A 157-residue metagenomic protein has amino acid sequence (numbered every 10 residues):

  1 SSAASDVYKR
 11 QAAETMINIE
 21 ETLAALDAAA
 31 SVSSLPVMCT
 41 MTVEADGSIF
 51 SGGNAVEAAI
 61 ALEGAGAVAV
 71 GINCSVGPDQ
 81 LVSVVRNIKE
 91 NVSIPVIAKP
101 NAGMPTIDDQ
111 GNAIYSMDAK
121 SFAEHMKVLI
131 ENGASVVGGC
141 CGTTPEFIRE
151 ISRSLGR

Functional and structural regions predicted by a protein language model:
S1-Y8: Short, small-residue-biased leader/transition segments that mark boundaries at the very start of proteins
D6, L62-S75: Conserved thiamine diphosphate
Q11, V70, V137: Conserved, mostly hydrophobic/aromatic
E14-T15, G47, S51, N73-C74 (+2 more regions): Glycine- and other small-residue-rich loops at beta-strand/loop junctions that grip anionic moieties
M16-S33, V76-S93, T143-I151: Active-site-adjacent beta->alpha loops and helix N-cap segments on the catalytic face of soluble alpha/beta enzymes
A30, P36-E63, V84-N132: Active-site-adjacent loop and "lid" segments of alpha/beta metabolic enzymes
M41, C74-V76, P100, C141: Active-site proximal loops enriched in glycine and acidic residues that flank catalytic Cys/His/Asp and coordinate
K120-V136, P145-R157: Structured C-terminal cap/extension of enzyme domains
